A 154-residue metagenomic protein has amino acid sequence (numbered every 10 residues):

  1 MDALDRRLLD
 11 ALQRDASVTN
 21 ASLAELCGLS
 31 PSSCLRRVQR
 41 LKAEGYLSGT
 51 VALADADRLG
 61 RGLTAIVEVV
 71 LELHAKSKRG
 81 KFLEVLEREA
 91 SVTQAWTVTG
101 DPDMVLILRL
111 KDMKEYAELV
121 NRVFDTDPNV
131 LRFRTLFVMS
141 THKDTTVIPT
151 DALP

Functional and structural regions predicted by a protein language model:
M1-P154: A compositional/biophysical signature of low hydrophobicity enriched in polar/charged and small residues
